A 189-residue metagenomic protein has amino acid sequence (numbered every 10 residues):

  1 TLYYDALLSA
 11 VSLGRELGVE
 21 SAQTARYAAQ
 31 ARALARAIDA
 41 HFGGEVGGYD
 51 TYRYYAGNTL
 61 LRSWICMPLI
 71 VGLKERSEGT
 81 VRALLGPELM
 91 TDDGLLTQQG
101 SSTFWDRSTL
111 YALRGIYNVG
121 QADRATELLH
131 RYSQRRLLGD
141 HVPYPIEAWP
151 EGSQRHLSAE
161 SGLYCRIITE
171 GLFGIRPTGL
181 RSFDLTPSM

Functional and structural regions predicted by a protein language model:
T1, A33-D106, E127-A148: Extended glycan-interaction surfaces of carbohydrate-active proteins
T1-D5, T59-S63, T103-Y111, Y117-G120 (+1 more regions): Aromatic- and histidine-enriched alpha-helix N-cap/loop-to-helix transition segments that scaffold the rims
L2-E20, C66-S77, L110-A122, I167-R176: Well-ordered alpha-helical scaffold segments within catalytic/enzyme domains
L13, Y27-Q30, L34: Heptad-repeat coiled-coil/leucine-zipper interface motif in alpha-helices, recognizing the periodic a/d hydrophobic core
L17, A28, P143-P145: Conserved alpha/beta enzyme-core scaffolds, especially Rossmann-like or related mixed alpha/beta domains that build
A22-R26, Q30, R124: Alpha-helical positions within canonical tetratricopeptide repeat
Q23-R26, G100, H156: Conserved aromatic-histidine-acidic binding/catalytic patches
N118-M189: Non-catalytic C-terminal accessory modules of carbohydrate-active enzymes
